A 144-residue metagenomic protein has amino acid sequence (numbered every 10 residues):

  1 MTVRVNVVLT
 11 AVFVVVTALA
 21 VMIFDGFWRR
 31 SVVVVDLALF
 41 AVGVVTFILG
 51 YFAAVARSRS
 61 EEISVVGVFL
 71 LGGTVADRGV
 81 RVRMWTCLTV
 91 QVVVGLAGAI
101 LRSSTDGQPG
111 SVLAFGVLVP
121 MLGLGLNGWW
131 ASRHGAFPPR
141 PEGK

Functional and structural regions predicted by a protein language model:
M1-A38: Long, contiguous N-terminal structural blocks used for assembly/anchoring
T2-V14, R78-Q91: Select subsegments of transmembrane alpha-helices in polytopic membrane proteins, especially boundary-proximal
V16, V42-L49, Q91-V94, G98 (+1 more regions): Membrane-embedded alpha-helical transmembrane segments of multi-pass integral membrane proteins
T17-G26, W85-G116: Alpha-helical transmembrane segments and their membrane-interface junctions in multi-pass membrane proteins
R30-L49, G116-P120: Alpha-helical transmembrane segments
V45-G67: Membrane-water interface of transmembrane alpha-helices
S64-M84: Short membrane-interface loop/juxtamembrane segments of multi-pass integral membrane proteins
G110-K144: Alpha-helical transmembrane segments and their immediate juxtamembrane interface regions
